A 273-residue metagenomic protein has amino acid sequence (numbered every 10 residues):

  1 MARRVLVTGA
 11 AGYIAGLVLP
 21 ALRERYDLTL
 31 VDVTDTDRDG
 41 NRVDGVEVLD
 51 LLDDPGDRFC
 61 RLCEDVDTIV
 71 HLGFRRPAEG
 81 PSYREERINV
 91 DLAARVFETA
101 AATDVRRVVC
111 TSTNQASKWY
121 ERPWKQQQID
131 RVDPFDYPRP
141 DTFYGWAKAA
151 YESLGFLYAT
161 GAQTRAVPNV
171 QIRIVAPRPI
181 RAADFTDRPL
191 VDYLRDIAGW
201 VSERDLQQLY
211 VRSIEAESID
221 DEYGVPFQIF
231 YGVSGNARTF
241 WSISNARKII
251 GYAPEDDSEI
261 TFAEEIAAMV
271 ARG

Functional and structural regions predicted by a protein language model:
V5-R25: N-terminal Rossmann NAD(P)H-binding glycine-rich loop of SDR-like oxidoreductase domains
T8, V31, I69-L72, V108-N114 (+1 more regions): SDR active-site strand-loop-helix element
D44-V90: NAD(P)H-binding glycine-rich loop region in Rossmannoid oxidoreductase-like domains and their noncatalytic homologs
R84-R95, T103, W146-A147, V201: Glycine-rich NAD(P)-binding loop of the Rossmann-fold in SDR/ketoreductase-type enzymes
R95-D141: Conserved Rossmann-fold NAD(P)-dependent oxidoreductase catalytic core, especially the SDR/UDP-sugar
R139-P168: Active-site Tyr-X1-5-Lys
A176-L190, W200-P226, G235: Alpha-helical substrate-binding/gating segment
D187, P226-A253, A268-G273: Conserved C-terminal active-site "lid" loop/helix of NAD(P)H-dependent oxidoreductases that clamps the redox cofactor
